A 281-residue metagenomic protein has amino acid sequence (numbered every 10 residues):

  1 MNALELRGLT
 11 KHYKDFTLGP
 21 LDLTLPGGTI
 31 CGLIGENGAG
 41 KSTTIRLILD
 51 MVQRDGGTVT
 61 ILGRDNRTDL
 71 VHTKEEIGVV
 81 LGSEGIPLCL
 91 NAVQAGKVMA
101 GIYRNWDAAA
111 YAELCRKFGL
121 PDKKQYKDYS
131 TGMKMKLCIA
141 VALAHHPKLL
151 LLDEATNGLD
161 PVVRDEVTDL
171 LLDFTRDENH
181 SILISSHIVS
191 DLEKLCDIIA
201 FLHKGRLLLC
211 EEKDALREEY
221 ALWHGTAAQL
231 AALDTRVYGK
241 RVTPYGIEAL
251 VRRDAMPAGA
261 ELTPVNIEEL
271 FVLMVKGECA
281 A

Functional and structural regions predicted by a protein language model:
N2-S190, K194-H203: ABC transporter nucleotide-binding domains
G27, A227, R253-A255: Non-catalytic surface loops within mature trypsin-like serine protease
G78, R104, G119, A221 (+2 more regions): A generic structural signal for secondary-structure junctions that act as hinges or helix/strand caps at the edges
N91, E212, T263-N266: Short loop/turn segments at beta->alpha junctions
A110-E113, Q229-A232, N266, L270: Exposed alpha-helical structural elements
L150-E154, Q229-L233, A255-G259: Short, surface-exposed beta-strand/loop "edge" segments at domain boundaries and coil↔beta transitions
V167-V251: ABC transporter nucleotide-binding domain
Y238-A281: C-terminal coupling/interaction segments
